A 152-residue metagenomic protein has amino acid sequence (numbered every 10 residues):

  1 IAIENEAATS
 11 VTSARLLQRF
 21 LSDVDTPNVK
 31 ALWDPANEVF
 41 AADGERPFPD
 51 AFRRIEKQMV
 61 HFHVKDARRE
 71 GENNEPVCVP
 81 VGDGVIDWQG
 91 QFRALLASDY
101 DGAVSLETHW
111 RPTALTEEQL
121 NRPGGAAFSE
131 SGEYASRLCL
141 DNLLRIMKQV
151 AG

Functional and structural regions predicted by a protein language model:
I1-N5: Short catalytic-loop micro-motif centered on adjacent basic/acidic residues
V11-G152: Histidine-acidic metal/acid-base catalytic patches
